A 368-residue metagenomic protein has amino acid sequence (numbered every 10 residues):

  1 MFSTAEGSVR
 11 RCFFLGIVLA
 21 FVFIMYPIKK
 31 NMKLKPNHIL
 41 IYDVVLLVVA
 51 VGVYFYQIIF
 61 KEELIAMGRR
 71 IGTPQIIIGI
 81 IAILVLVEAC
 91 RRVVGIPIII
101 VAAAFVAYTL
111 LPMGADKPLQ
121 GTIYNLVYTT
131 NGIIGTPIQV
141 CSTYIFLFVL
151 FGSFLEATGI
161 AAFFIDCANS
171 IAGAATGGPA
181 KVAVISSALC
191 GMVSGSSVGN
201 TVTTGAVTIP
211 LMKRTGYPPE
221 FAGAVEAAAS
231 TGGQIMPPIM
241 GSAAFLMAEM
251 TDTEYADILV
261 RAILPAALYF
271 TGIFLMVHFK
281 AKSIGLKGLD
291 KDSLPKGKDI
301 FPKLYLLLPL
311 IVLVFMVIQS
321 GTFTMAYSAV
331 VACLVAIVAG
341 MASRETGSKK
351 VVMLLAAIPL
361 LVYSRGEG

Functional and structural regions predicted by a protein language model:
M1-A66, I76-I80: Conserved, well-structured core domains of diverse proteins
A5, L34-H38, L64-L150, C167 (+2 more regions): Hydrophobic transmembrane alpha-helices of multi-pass solute/ion transporters
S8-G16, Q139-V149, A256-G272, T324-C333: Alpha-helical transmembrane segments
V53, F151-A157, S186-N200, A228-I235 (+3 more regions): Helix-loop-helix module between adjacent transmembrane segments
Y56-F60, T201, R214, Q234-M247 (+1 more regions): Transmembrane-helix bundle segments that line or gate the permeation/cavity pathway in multi-pass membrane proteins
T73-I77, N131-Y144, S170-V184, T215-F221 (+1 more regions): Membrane-interfacial loop-to-helix junctions in multi-pass transporters
I165-G233, A243-L246, D252: Hydrophobic transmembrane alpha-helices that form the pore/transport pathway of multi-pass ion and small-solute
V260-G366: Long, contiguous bundles of hydrophobic transmembrane helices that form the permeation core of multi-pass
